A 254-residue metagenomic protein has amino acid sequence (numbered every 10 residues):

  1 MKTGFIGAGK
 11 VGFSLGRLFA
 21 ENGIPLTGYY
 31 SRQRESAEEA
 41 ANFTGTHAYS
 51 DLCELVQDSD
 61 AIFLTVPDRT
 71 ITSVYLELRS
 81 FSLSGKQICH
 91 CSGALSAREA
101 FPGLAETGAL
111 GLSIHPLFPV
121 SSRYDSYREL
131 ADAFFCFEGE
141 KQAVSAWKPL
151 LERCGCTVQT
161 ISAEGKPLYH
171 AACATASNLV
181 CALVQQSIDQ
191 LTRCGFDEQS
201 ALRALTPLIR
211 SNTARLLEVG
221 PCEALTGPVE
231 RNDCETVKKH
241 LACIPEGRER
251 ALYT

Functional and structural regions predicted by a protein language model:
M1-E54: NAD(P)+-binding Rossmann beta1-loop-alpha1 motif at the extreme N-terminus of oxidoreductases
E35-E39, S96-E99, Q142-S145: Short, charged/polar "capping" segments at the starts of alpha-helices and the immediately preceding loops
A40-F43, D125-L217: Internal alpha-helical scaffold of NAD(P)-dependent oxidoreductase catalytic cores
T44-D125: Rossmann-like NAD(P)(H) cofactor-binding subdomain of soluble oxidoreductases
N212-T254: Interdomain hinge/lid region at the active-site interface of Rossmann-like NAD(P)-dependent oxidoreductases
